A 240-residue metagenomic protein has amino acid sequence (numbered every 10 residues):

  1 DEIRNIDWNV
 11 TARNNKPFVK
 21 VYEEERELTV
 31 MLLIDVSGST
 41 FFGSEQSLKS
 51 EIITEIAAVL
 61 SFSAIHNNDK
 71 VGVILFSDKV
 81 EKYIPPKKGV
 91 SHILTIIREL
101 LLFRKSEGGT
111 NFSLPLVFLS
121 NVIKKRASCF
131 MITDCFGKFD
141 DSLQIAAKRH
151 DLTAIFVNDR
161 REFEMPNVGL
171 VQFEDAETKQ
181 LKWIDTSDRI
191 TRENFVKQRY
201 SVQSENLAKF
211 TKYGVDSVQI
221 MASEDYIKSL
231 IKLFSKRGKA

Functional and structural regions predicted by a protein language model:
D1-E81, S128, K138, I145 (+1 more regions): An amphipathic, basic-hydrophobic helix/alpha-beta surface used to engage anionic, phosphate-rich ligands or surfaces
E2, N121-K125, L143-A240: Von Willebrand factor type A / integrin I
N9-V10, K105-G109, M131-I132: Short, flexible loop segments at the rims of nucleotide/cofactor-binding pockets, characterized by
M31, I74, F130, T153-I155 (+1 more regions): Hydrophobic/aromatic beta-strand patches that form the interior of the parallel beta-sheet core in alpha/beta enzyme
I56, L114-F118, V202: Well-ordered alpha-helical segments embedded in enzymatic catalytic cores
K70-E99: Short beta-strand-loop
S91-A127, F139, D159: Von Willebrand factor
I132-F139, L152: Active-site glycine- and acidic-residue-rich loops that bind and position anionic ligands or nucleotide-like cofactors
